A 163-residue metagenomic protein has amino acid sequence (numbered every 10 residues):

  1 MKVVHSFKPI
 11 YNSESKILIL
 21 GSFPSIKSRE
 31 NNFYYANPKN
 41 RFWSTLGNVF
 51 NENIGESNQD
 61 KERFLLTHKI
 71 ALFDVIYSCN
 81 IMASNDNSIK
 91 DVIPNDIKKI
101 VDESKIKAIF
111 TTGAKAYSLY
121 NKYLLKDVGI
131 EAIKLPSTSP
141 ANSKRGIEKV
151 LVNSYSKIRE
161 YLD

Functional and structural regions predicted by a protein language model:
M1-K16, N37-P38, N85-K98, N121-D163: C-terminal capping/extension of enzyme domains
K16-S22: Short, hydrophobic/glycine-enriched beta-strand segments
L18, A71-F73, F110, I133: Hydrophobic/aromatic beta-strand patches that form the interior of the parallel beta-sheet core in alpha/beta enzyme
S22, D74-Y77, L135-S137: Short loop/turn segments at strand-loop or loop-helix junctions that form parts of catalytic or ligand-binding pockets
K27-S88: Short, surface-exposed acidic-centric catalytic microdomains
L46, L119-Y120: Hydrophobic packing residues within well-ordered alpha-helices of enzyme cores
I97, V101, K105-T111: Proline-aspartate-enriched helix->loop->beta-strand connector
K115-Y117: Alpha-helix capping/helix-boundary segments
